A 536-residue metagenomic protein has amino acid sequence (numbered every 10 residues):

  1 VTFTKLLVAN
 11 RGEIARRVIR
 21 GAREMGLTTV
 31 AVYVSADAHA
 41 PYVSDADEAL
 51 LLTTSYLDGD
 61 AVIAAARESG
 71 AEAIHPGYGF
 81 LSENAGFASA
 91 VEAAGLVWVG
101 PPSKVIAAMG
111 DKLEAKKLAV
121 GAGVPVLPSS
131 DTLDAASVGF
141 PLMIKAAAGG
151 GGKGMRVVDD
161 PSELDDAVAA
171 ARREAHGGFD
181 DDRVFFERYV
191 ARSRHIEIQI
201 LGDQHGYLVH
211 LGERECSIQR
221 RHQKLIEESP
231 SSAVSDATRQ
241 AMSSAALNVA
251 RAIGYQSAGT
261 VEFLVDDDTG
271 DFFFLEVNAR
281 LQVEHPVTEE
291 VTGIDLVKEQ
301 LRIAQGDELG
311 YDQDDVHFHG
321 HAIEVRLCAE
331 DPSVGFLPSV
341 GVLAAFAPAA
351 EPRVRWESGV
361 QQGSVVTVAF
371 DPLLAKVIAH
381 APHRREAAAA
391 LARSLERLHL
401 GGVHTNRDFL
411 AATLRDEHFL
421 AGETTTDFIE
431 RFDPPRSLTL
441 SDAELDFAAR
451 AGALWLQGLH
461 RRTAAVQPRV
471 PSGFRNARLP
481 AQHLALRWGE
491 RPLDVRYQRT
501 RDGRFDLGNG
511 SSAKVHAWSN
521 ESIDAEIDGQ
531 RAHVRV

Functional and structural regions predicted by a protein language model:
V1-V261, V265-H285: N-terminal beta-alpha lobe that positions the nucleotide/phosphoryl donor in ATP/NTP-coupled carboxylate activation
E83-A93, V334, T425, N520-V536: Structured, non-catalytic alpha/beta "coupling" segments that mediate domain-domain communication and provide generic
A148-G150, G202-Q204, V265-D267, F370 (+3 more regions): A generic beta-sheet turn/junction motif
R194, H205-Y207, D271, P352 (+3 more regions): Short acidic/polar mixed-charge low-complexity motifs
E197-Q199, E262-L264, V365, I378 (+3 more regions): Short, surface-exposed charged micro-motifs
G206-E213, G270-V277, V334-L343, R501-N509 (+1 more regions): Short, well-ordered strand-loop elements centered on a beta-strand within folded domains, enriched for acidic residues
A246, P286-D506: Catalytic cores of soluble metabolic enzymes centered on carboxylation/carboxyl-transfer
L493-A532: Conserved nucleotide-binding/hydrolysis modules and their immediate coupling elements across P-loop/ASCE NTPase motors
